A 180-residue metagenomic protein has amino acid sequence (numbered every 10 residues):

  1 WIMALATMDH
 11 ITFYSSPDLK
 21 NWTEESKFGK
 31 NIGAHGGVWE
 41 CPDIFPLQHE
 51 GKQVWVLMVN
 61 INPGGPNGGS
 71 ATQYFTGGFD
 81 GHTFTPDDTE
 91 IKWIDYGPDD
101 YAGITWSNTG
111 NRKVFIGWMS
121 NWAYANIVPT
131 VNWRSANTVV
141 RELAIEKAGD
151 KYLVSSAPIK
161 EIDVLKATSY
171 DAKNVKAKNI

Functional and structural regions predicted by a protein language model:
W1-T7, I11-Y14, E25-K27, I32 (+4 more regions): Hydrophobic core segments of beta-strands in well-ordered, beta-rich domains
A6-D9, P66-A71, R134-A136: Short, solvent-exposed loop/turn segments at conserved positions within beta-propeller repeat blades
D9, E24, E40, Q73 (+2 more regions): Residues that flank catalytic or metal-binding motifs in active/ligand-binding sites
F13-L19, G78: Conserved Ser/Thr-centered positions that define the repeating blades of beta-propeller domains
S26-A34, D88-I94: A short beta-strand motif characteristic of beta-propeller blades
H35-C41, G97-A102: Repeat-based blade/solenoid architectures
L47-G51, W55-V56, N62-T83: Acidic, glycine-rich loop-and-beta core segments that form the ion-binding/anion-interacting portion of active sites
E50, T76-I180: Beta-rich accessory regions
